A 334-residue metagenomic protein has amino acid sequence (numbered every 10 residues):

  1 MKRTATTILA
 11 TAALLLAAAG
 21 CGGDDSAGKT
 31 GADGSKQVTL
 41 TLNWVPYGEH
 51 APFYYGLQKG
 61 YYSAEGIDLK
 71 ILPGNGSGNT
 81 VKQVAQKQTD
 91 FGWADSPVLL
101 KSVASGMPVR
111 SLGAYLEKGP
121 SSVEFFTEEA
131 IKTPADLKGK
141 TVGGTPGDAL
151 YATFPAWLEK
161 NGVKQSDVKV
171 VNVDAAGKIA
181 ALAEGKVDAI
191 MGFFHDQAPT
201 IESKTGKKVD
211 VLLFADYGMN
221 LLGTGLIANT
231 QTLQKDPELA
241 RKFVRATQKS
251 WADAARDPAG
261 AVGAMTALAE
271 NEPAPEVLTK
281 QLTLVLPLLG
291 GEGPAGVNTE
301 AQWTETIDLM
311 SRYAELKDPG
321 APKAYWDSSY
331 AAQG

Functional and structural regions predicted by a protein language model:
M1-L9: Bacterial N-terminal signal peptides that target proteins for export
L16-G20: C-terminal motif of bacterial Sec signal peptides marking the signal peptidase cleavage site
G22-D25: Bacterial signal peptide processing site
A27-D174, I179, E184, D188-H195 (+1 more regions): Short, glycine-/small- and polar/acidic-enriched structural segments that line small-molecule recognition paths
P97, G177-A269: Pocket-lining segment of extracytoplasmic ligand-binding domains
Q165-V168, E270-Q281, L316-A324: Short, surface-exposed acidic
K235-Y313: Secondary-structure end/capping motifs
W303-G334: Conserved C-terminal helix/tail region of periplasmic/extracytoplasmic solute-binding proteins
